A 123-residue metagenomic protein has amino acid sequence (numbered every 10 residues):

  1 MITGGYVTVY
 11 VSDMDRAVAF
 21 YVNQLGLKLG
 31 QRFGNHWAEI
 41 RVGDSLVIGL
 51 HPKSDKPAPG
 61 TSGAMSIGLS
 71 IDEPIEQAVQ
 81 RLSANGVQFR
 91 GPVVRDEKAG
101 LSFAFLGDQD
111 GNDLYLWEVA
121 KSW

Functional and structural regions predicted by a protein language model:
M1-V18, M65-I67, A120-W123: N-terminal beta-strand motif that seeds the catalytic metal site of vicinal oxygen chelate
T3, H36, L46, G63-I67 (+1 more regions): A generic structural signal for short beta-strands and their flanking turns/coil linkers
T8-V47: Core segments of cupin and vicinal oxygen chelate
R16-V18, P74-V79: Short, conserved charged micro-motifs
H36-A38, M65, G100-A104: Short beta-strand micro-motifs in enzyme catalytic cores
D44-V47, D72-Q77: Short, charged/polar surface micro-motifs in flexible loops or helix N-caps
S45-G49, D110-D113: Short, charged/polar, Gly/Pro-enriched secondary-structure boundary elements
V79-W123: Vicinal oxygen chelate
